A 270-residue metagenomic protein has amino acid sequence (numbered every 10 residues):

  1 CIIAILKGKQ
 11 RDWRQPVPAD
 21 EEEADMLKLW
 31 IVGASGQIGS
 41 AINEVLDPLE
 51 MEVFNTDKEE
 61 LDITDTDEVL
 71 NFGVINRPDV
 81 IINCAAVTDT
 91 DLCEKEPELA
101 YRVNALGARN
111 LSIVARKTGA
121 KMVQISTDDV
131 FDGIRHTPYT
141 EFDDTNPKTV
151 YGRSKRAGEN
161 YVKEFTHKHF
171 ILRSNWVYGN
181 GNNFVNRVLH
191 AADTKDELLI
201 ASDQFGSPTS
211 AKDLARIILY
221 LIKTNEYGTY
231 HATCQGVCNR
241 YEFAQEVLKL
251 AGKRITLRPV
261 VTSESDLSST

Functional and structural regions predicted by a protein language model:
L29-V45: N-terminal Rossmann NAD(P)H-binding glycine-rich loop of SDR-like oxidoreductase domains
V53-V69: Adenosine-cofactor binding site in Rossmann-like domains, unifying the SAM/SAH pocket of S-adenosylmethionine-dependent
T66-V103: NAD(P)H-binding glycine-rich loop region in Rossmannoid oxidoreductase-like domains and their noncatalytic homologs
V87-T90, K95, D128-T149: Active-site "gating" loop of Rossmann-like NAD(P)-dependent oxidoreductase/epimerase domains
K95-V123: NAD(P)-cofactor binding segment of oxidoreductase domains
S154: Active-site helix of classical SDR
N160-P208, D213, L219-Y220: NAD(P)-dependent short-chain dehydrogenase/reductase
I217, T224-S268: Mid/C-terminal beta-alpha module of Rossmann-like enzyme folds, strongest in SDR-family dehydrogenases/epimerases
